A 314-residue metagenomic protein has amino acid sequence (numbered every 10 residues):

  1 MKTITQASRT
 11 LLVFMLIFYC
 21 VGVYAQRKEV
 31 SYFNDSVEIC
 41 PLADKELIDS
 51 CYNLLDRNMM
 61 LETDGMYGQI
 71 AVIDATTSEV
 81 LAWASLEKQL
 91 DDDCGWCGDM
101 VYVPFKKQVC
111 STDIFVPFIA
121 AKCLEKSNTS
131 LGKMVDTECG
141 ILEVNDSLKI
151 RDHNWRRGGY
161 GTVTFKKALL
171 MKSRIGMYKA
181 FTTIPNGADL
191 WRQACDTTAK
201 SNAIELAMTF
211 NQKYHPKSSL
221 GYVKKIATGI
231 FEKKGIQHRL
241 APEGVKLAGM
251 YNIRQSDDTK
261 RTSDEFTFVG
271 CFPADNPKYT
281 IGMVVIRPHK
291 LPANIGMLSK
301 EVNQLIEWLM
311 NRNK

Functional and structural regions predicted by a protein language model:
M1-R27: Bacterial Sec-dependent N-terminal signal peptides
R27-S31, E87, P104, I184-Q212 (+1 more regions): Active-site beta-strand/loop architecture of penicillin-binding DD-peptidases
K28-D35, I39-F115, K126-N128: Short pre-catalytic segments that frame enzyme active sites
C51, I70, S78, I114-C123 (+9 more regions): Residue-level preference for non-acidic, small/hydrophobic
D56-R57, A121-N128, K179-N186, E307: Short glycine/serine- and small hydrophobic-enriched flexible loop segments
D64, F115, L124-N145, D189-D196: Short, well-structured active-site flanking segments
I73-D93, L124-T129, G140-V144, M171-R174 (+2 more regions): Glycine-rich, acidic and aromatic/proline-enriched surface loops and short helix-turn segments that act as binding
T76, P104, T129-T182, M208-F210: Conserved catalytic neighborhood of penicillin-recognizing serine enzymes
